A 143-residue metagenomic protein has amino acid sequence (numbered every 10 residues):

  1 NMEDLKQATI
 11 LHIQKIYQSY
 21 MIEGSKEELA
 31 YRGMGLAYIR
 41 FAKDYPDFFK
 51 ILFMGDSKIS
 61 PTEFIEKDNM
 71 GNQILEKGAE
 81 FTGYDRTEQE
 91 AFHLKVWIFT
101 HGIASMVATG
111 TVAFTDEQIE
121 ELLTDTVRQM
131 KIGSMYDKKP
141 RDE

Functional and structural regions predicted by a protein language model:
N1-I22, R32: An amphipathic alpha-helix adjacent to DNA-recognition modules
D4, I59, V112-E117: Short glycine-enriched, charge-decorated loop/helix-capping segments at active-site entrances that position
K6, I10, Q14, G35 (+3 more regions): Amphipathic, non-transmembrane alpha-helical scaffold segments
I16-G24, F99-M106: Solvent-exposed, amphipathic alpha-helical segments
R32-F53, P61-D68, W97: Helical hydrophobic small-molecule/effector-binding pocket
G33-F41, P46-D47, T124-E143: N-terminal hydrophobic signal/anchor transmembrane helix of membrane proteins
I51, I98-T115, Q129-P140: Amphipathic C-terminal alpha-helical segment
I59-G83, E90-K95, E121-M135: Amphipathic alpha-helical packing segments from all-alpha helical-bundle domains
